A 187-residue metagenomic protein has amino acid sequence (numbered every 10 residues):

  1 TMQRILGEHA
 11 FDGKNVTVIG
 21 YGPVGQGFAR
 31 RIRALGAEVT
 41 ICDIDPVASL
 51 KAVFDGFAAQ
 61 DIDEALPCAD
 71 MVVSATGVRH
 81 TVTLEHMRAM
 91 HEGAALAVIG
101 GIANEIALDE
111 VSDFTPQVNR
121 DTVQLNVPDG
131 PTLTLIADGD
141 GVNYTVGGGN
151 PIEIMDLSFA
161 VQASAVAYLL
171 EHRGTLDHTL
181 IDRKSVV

Functional and structural regions predicted by a protein language model:
T1-E8, L108-V187: Adenosine-phosphate binding glycine-rich loop
M2, G7-R33, T40: Glycine-rich adenosine-cofactor-binding loop
E8-H9, G36-V39, Q60, M90-G93: Secondary-structure transition/capping motifs at alpha-helix termini and the adjoining loop/turn into the next element
G22, I44-D45, I102: Residues in the short beta-alpha loop(s) of Rossmann-like NAD(P)-binding domains
R31-L35, R88-H91, S112-F114, N150-E153: Short, solvent-exposed amphipathic alpha-helical segments in soluble enzyme and RNA/protein-processing domains
R33-D55: NAD(P)-binding Rossmann-fold cofactor-contacting core
S49, D55-P131: Rossmann-like adenosine-cofactor binding region
